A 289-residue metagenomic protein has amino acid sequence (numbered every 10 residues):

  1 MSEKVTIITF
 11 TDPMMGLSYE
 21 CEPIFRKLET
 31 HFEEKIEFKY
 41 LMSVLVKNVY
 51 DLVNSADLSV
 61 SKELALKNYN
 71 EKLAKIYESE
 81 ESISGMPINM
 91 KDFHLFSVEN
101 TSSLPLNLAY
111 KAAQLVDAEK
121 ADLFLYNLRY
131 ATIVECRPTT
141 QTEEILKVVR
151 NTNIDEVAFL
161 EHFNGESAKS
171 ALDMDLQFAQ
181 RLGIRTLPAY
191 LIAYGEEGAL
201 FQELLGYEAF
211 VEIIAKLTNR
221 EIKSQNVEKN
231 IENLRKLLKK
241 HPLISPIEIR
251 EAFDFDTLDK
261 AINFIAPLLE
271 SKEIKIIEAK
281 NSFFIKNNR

Functional and structural regions predicted by a protein language model:
M1, M14-M15, M42, M86 (+2 more regions): Detector for methionine-enriched segments
M1-V5, E33: Extreme N-terminus of proteins, especially the signal/transit-peptide cleavage junction and the first residues
V5, T9-M14, C21-E29, N127-R289: C-terminal cap of thioredoxin/glutaredoxin-like
D12-G16, V60-N68, A252: A short N-terminal beta->alpha junction/helix N-cap motif
P23-I133, P246: Structural alpha/beta surface segment adjacent to cysteine/selenocysteine redox centers across thiol/disulfide enzymes
